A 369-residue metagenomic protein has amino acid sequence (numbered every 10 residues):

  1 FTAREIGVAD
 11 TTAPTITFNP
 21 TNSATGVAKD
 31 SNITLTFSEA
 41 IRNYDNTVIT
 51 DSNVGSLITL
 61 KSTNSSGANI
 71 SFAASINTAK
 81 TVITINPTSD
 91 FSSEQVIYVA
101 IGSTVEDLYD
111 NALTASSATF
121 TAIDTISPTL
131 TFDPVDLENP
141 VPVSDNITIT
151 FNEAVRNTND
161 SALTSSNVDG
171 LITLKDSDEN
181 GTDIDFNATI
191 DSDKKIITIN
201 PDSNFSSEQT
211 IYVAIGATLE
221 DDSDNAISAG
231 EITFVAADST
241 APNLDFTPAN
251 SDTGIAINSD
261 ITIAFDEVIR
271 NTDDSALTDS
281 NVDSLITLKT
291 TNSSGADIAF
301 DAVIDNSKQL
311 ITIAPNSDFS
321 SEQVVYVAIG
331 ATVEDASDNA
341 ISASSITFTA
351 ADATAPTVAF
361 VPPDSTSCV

Functional and structural regions predicted by a protein language model:
F1-N22, R42-N43, T59-L60, S93 (+10 more regions): Acidic, Ser/Thr/Gly/Pro-rich low-complexity segments and short DxT(G/T)-type signature motifs
T11, T78-T81, T189, T210 (+5 more regions): Ala/Thr-enriched low-complexity intrinsically disordered regions
T17, S71-S75, T131, D185 (+6 more regions): Long, intrinsically disordered low-complexity tandem-repeat regions enriched in serine/threonine/proline and other
K29-A74, S103-E106, S116-A118, V143-T189 (+3 more regions): Short, surface-exposed alpha-helix to beta-strand junction/turn motifs within ectodomains of secreted and cell-envelope
F37, P87, I101-G102, F151 (+5 more regions): A secondary-structure boundary/capping signal
T81-I83, K195-I197, Q309-I311: Short strand-edge motifs at loop-to-beta-strand transitions and within beta-strands of extracellular beta-rich domains
S89-Q95, S203-Q209, S317-Q323: Surface-exposed, short loops/turns at beta-strand junctions within beta-sandwich domains
